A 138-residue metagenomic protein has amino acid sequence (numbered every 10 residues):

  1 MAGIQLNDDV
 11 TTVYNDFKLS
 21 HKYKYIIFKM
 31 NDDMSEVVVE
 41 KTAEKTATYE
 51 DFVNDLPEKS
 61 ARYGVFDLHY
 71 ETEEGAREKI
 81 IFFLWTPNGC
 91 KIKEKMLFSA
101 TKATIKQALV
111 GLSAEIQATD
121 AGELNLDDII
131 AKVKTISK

Functional and structural regions predicted by a protein language model:
M1-K138: Long, low-complexity regulatory segments enriched in Ser/Thr/Pro/Gly and acidic residues
